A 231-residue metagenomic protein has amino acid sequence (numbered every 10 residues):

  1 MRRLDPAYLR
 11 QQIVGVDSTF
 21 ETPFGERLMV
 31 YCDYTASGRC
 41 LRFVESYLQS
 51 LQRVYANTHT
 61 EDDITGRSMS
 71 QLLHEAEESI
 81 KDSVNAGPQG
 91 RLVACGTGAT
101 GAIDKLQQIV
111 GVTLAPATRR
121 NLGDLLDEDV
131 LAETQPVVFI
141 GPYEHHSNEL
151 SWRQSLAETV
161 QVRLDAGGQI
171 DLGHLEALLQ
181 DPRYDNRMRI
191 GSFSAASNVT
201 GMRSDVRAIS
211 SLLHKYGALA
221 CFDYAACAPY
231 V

Functional and structural regions predicted by a protein language model:
M1-V231: Pyridoxal 5′-phosphate
